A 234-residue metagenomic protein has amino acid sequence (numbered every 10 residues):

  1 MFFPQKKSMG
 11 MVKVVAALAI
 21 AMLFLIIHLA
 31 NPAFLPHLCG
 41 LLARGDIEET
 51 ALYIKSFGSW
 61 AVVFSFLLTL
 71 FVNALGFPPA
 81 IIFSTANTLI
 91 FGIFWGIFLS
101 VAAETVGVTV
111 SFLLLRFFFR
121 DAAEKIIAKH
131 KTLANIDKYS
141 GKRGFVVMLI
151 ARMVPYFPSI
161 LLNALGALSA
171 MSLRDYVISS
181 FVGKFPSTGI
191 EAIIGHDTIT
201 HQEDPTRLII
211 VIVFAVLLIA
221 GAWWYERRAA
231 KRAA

Functional and structural regions predicted by a protein language model:
F2-K13, A21-L68, T105-L161, L168-M171 (+2 more regions): Membrane-interfacial helix-loop-helix
L18: Histidine- and aromatic-rich ligand-binding microenvironments
S59-V101, T105, K138-D197: Hydrophobic alpha-helical membrane segments of integral membrane proteins
S179-G183, R207-A215: Pore-lining and gate-forming transmembrane alpha-helices of multi-pass membrane transport proteins
